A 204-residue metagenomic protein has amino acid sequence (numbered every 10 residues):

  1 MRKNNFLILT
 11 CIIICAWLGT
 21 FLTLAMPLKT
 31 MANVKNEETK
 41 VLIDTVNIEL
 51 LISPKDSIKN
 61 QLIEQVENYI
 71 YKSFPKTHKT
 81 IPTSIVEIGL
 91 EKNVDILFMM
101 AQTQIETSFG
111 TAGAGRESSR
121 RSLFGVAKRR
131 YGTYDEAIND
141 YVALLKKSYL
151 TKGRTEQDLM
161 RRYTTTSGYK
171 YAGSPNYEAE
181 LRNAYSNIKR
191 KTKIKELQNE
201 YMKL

Functional and structural regions predicted by a protein language model:
R2-F98, Q104, F109-L204: Catalytic cores of secreted/periplasmic lytic hydrolases that degrade extracellular macromolecules
